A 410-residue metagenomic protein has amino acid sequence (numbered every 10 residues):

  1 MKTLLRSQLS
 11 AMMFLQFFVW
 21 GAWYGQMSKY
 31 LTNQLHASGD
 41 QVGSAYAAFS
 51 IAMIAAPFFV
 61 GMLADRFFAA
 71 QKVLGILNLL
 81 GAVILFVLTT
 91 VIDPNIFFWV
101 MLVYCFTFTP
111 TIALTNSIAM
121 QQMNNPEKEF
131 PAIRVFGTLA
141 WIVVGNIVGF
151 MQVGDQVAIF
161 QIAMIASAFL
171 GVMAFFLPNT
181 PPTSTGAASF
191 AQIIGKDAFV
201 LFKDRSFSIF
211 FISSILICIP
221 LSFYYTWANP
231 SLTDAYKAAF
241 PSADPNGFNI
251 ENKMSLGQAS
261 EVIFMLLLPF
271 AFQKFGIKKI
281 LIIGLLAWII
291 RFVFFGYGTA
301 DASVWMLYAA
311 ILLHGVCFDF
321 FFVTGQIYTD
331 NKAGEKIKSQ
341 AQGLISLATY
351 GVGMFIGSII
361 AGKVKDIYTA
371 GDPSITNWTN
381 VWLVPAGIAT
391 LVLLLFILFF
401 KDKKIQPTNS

Functional and structural regions predicted by a protein language model:
M1-T3, L177-S213, A238-S242: Juxtamembrane intracellular "pre-TM" segments in multi-pass secondary transporters
K2, L88-T90, F169-P178, V381-S410: Multi-pass alpha-helical transporter architecture, strongest for 12-TM Major Facilitator/SLC carriers used
K2-S50, F207-S213, C218-S242, N249-I250 (+1 more regions): Helix-loop boundary and gating motifs at the non-cytosolic
F14, I84-L85, P94-L114, I118 (+2 more regions): Hydrophobic core of transmembrane alpha-helices in multi-pass small-molecule transporters, especially MFS/SLC-type
A55-A69, Q152-V153, I263-I277, K365-D366: Helix-to-loop junctions at the C-terminal end of transmembrane segments in multipass secondary transporters
A55-I92: Conserved MFS/SLC helix-loop-helix module at the cytosolic interface between two early adjacent transmembrane helices
L79-I92, L286-A300: C-terminal ends and interior cores of transmembrane alpha-helices in multi-pass membrane transporters/permeases
F150-A166, K363-A389: A membrane-interface helix-boundary motif in multi-pass transporters
